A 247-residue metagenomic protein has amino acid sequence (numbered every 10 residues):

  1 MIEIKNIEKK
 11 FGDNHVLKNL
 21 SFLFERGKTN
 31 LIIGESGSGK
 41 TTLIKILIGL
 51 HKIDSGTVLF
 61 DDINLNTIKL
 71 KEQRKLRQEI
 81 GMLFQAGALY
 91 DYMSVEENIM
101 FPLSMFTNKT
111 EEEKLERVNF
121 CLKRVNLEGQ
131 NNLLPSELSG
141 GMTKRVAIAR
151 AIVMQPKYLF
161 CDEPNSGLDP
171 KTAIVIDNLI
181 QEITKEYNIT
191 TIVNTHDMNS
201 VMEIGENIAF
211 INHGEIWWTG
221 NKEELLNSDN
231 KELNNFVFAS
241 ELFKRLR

Functional and structural regions predicted by a protein language model:
I48: Helix-to-loop junction immediately C-terminal to a conserved catalytic motif
G56-N64: Conserved ABC transporter NBD signature motif
L134-L138, M142: Conserved ABC ATPase signature
V153-K157: A short, proline-enriched helix->beta-strand linker immediately N-terminal to the Walker B motif in ABC-type P-loop
L159-D162: Catalytic Walker B motif of ABC-type/P-loop ATPase nucleotide-binding domains
P170-T172: Helix N-cap at the start of a conserved alpha-helix in ABC-type nucleotide-binding domains
